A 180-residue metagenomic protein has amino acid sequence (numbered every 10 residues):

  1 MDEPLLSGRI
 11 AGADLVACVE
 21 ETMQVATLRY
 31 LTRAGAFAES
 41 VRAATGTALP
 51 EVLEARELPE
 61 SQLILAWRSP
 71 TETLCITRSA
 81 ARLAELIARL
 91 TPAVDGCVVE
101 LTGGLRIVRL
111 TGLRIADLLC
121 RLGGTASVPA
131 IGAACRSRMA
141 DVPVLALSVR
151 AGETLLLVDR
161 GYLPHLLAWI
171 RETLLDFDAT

Functional and structural regions predicted by a protein language model:
M1-T180: Basic, glycine/lysine-rich polyanion-binding surfaces/domains
